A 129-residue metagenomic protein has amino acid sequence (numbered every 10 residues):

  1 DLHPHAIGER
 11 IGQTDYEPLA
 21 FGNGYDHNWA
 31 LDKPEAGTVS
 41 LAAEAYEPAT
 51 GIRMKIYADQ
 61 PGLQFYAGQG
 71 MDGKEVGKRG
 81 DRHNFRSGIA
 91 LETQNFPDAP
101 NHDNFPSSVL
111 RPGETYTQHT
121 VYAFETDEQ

Functional and structural regions predicted by a protein language model:
D1-Q129: Active-site pocket scaffolds in enzymes
